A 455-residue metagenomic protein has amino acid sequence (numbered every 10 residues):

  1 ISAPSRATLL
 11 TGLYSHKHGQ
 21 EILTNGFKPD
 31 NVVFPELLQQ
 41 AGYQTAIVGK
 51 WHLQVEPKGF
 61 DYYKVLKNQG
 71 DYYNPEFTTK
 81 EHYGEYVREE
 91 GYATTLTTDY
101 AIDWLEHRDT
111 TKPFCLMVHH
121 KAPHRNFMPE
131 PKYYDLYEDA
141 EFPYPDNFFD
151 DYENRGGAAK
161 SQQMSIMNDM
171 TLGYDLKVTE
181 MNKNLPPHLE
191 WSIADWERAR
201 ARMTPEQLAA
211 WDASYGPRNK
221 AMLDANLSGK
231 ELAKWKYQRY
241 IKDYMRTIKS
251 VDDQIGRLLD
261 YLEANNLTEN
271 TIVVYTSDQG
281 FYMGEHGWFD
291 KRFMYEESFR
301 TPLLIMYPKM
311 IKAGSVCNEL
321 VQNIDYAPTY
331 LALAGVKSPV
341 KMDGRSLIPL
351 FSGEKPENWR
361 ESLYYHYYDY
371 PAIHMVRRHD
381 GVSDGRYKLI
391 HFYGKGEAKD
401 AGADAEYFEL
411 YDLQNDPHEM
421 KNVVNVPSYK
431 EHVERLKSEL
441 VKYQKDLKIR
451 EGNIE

Functional and structural regions predicted by a protein language model:
I1-Y407, P417-K445, E451-E455: Formylglycine-dependent sulfatase
L410-Y411: Short hydrophobic beta-strand that contains or immediately precedes a catalytic carboxylate
Q414: Residues forming the ATP-binding cleft of Hanks-type serine/threonine protein kinase domains
